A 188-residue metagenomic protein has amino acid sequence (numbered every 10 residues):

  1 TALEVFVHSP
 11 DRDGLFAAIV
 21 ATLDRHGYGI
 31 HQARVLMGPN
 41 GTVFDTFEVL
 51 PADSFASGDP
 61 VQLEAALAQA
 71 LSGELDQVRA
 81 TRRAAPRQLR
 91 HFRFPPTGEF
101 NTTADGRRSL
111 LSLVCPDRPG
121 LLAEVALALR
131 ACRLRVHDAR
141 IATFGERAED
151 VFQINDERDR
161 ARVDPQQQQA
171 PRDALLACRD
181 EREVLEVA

Functional and structural regions predicted by a protein language model:
T1-A188: Non-catalytic interaction/regulatory segments
